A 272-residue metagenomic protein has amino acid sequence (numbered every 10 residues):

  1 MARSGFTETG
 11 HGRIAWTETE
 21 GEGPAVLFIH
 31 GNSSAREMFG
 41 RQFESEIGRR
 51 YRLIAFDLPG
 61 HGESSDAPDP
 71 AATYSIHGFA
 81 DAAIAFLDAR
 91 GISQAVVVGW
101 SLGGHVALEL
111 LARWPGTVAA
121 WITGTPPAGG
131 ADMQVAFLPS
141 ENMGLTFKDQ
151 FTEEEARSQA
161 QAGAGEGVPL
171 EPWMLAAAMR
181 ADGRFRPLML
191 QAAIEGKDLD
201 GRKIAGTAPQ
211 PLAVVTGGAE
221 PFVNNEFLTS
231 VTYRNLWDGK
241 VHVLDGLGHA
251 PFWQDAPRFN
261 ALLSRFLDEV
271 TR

Functional and structural regions predicted by a protein language model:
M1-F28, G48-Y51, I92-S93, K240 (+1 more regions): Alpha/beta-hydrolase fold catalytic core
G10, I54-V98, A261: Active-site loop/oxyanion-hole signature of alpha/beta-hydrolase fold enzymes
G12-D66: Conserved HGGG/HGGXW glycine-rich cap/lid loop of the alpha/beta-hydrolase fold
H30-N32, A95, G99-G104: Conserved alpha/beta-hydrolase "nucleophile elbow" surrounding the catalytic nucleophile
R36-R41, E63-D66, H105, V223-N224 (+1 more regions): Short N-terminal helix/helix-N-cap motif within the alpha/beta-hydrolase-1
E46, P209-L247, W253, R258: Conserved loop-alpha-helix segment in the C-terminal half of the alpha/beta-hydrolase fold that carries the catalytic
H105-L108, A112-Q150: Flexible "cap/lid" loop of the alpha/beta hydrolase fold
D132-M133, D149-T207: Conserved alpha/beta-hydrolase catalytic His-Asp/Glu region
